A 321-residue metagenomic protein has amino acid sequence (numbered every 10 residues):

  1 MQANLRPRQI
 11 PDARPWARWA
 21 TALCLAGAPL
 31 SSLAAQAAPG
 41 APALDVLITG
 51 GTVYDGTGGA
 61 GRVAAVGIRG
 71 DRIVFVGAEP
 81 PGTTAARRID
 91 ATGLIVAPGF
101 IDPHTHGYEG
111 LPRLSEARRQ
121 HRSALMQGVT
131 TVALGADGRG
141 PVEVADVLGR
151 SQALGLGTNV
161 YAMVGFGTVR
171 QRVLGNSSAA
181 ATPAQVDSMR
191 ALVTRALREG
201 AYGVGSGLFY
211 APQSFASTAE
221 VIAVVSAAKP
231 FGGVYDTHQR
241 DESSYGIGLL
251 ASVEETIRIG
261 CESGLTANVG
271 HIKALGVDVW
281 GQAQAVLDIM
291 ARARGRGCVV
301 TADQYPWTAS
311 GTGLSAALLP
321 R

Functional and structural regions predicted by a protein language model:
M1-P15: N-terminal secretory signal peptides that target proteins for export/translocation
W19-S32: Bacterial N-terminal signal peptides
A34-A37: Boundary at the C-terminal end of the N-terminal hydrophobic targeting segment
G40-L47, V53-G99: Histidine-rich, glycine-flanked metal-binding segment
A91-V96, F100-S206, V225, V234 (+2 more regions): Divalent-metal coordination cores built from histidine and acidic residues
G138-G140, F166-T168, L208-Y210, Q239-S243 (+3 more regions): Active-site-proximal loop/turn and secondary-structure-junction residues that shape catalytic pockets, frequently
A145-Q152, T168-A180, S188, L192 (+4 more regions): Polyanionic/metal-chelating signatures
R195, A201-E255: Divalent metal-binding pocket/active-site signature
